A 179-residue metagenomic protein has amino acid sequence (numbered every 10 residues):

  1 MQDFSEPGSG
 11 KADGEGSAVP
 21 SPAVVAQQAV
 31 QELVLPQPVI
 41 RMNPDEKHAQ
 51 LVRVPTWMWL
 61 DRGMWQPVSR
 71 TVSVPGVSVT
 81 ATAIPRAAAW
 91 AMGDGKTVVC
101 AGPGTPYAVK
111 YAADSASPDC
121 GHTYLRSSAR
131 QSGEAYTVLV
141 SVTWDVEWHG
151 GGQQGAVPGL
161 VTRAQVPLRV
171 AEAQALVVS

Functional and structural regions predicted by a protein language model:
M1-S179: Extracellular/lumenal mature domains of secreted and surface-exposed proteins
